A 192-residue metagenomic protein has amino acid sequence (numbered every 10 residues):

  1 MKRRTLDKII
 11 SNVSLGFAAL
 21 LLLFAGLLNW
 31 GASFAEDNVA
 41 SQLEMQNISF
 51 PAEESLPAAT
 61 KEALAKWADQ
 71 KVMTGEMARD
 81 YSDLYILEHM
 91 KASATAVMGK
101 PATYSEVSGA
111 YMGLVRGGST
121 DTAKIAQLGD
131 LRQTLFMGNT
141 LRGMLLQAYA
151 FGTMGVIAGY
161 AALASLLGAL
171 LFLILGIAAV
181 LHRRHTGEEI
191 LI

Functional and structural regions predicted by a protein language model:
K2-N12, F151-I192: Juxtamembrane interface at the cytosolic side of transmembrane helices
N12-L28: Hydrophobic membrane-insertion alpha-helices, especially the h-region of bacterial N-terminal signal peptides
S14, L21, V107, Q127-L131 (+2 more regions): Amphipathic coiled-coil alpha-helices
A25-E36, I177-R183: Transmembrane helix-loop junctions and nearby membrane-interface residues
N29-S49: Alpha-helical transmembrane signal-anchor/signal-peptide segments
N47-N139: Long, solvent-exposed extracytoplasmic domains/loops
T122-L167: Short, aromatic-rich amphipathic segments at membrane interfaces that lie adjacent to a transmembrane helix or signal
